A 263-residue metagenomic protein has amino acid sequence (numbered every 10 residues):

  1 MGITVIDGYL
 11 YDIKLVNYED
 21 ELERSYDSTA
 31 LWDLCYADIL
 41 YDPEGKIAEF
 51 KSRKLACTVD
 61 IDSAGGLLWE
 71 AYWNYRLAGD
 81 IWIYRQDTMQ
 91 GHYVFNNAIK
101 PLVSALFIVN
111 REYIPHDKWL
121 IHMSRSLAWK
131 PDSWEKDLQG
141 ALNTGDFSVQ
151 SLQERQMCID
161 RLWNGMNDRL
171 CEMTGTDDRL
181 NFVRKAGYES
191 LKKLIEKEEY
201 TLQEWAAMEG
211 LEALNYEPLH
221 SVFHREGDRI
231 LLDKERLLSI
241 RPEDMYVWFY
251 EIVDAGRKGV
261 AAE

Functional and structural regions predicted by a protein language model:
M1-G2, I230: The feature captures two recurrent sequence modes
G2-D87, N164-G175, E263: Conserved NTP/Mg2+-binding pocket subregion across the NTase superfamily
S25-S28, K46, L106, W129 (+1 more regions): Surface-exposed beta-strand edges and their flanking turn/coil or helix-capping segments
V59-P242, E251-E263: Conserved nucleotidyltransferase catalytic core and NTase-mimicking acidic/glycine-rich helix/loop elements in nucleic
